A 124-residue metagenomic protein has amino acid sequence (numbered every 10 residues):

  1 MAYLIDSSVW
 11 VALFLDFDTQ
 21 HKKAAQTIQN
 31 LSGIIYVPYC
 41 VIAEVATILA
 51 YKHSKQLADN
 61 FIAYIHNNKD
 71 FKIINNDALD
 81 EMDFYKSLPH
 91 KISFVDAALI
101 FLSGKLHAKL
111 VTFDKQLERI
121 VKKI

Functional and structural regions predicted by a protein language model:
M1-V37, A50-N60: Short, well-structured N-terminal submotif of metal-dependent ribonuclease cores
V9, V41, A98-L99, Q116-L117: Alpha-helix capping/helix-boundary segments
V11, A46, H66, M82-K86 (+1 more regions): Amphipathic alpha-helical segments within well-ordered protein domains
T47-A50, G104-K105: Short glycine/serine- and small hydrophobic-enriched flexible loop segments
A50-D70, L79-D80: Active-site-proximal, substrate-binding regions of enzyme catalytic domains and RNA-binding/basic surfaces
F71-K115: Active-site neighborhoods of divalent-metal-dependent phosphate/nucleic-acid chemistry enzymes
V121-I124: Active-site regions of enzymes building and remodeling cell-envelope glycoconjugates
